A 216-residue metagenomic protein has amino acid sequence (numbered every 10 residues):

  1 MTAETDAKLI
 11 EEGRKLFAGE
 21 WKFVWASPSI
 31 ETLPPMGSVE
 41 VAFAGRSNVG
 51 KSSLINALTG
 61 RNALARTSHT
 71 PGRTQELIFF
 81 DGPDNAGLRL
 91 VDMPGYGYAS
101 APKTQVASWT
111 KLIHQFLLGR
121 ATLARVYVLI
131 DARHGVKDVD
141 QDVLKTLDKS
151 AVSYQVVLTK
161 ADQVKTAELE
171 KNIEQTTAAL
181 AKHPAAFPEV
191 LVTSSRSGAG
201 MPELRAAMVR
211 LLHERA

Functional and structural regions predicted by a protein language model:
M1-S100, H213: Conserved G1/Walker A P-loop phosphate-binding module
A18-I30, Q163-A216: Canonical P-loop GTPase G-domain recognition
L33-S38, R73-F79, P94-A124, A132-T146: Switch II of P-loop NTPase G domains
L54, V126-Y127, L204: Hydrophobic packing within well-folded, soluble alpha/beta domains
G60-L64, G119, K149, K182 (+2 more regions): Conserved amphipathic alpha-helical interaction elements at protein-protein interfaces in regulatory, energy-coupling
R73, L88, G95-G97, R133-V136 (+2 more regions): Conserved nucleotide-binding/hydrolysis micro-motifs of P-loop NTPases
F80, T159, L204: Residue-level signal for inorganic ion chemistry
K111-P188: Conserved C-terminal guanine-recognition region of P-loop GTPase G domains, centered on the G4
